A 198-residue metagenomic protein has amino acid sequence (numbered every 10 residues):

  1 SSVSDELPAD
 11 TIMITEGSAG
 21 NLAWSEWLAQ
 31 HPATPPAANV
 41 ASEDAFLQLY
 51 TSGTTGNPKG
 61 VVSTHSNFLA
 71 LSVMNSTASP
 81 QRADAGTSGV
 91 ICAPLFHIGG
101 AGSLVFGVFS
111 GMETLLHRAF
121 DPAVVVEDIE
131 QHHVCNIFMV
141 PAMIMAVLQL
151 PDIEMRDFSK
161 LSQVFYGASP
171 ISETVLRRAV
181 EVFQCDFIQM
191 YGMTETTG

Functional and structural regions predicted by a protein language model:
S1-S2, K59-V62, I91, E113-F120 (+1 more regions): Short beta-strand->loop structural element characteristic of the AMP-binding/adenylate-forming
S2-S42: ANL superfamily adenylate-forming
W27-L28, T51, F68: Adenylate-forming
H31-Y50, N57, R82-S88: Conserved pre-ATP/AMP-binding loop-to-beta segment of ANL
A37, A123-V126, M145, I153-M155: Short hydrophobic/charged patches on amphipathic alpha-helices used for structural packing and interfaces
A45, T51-T54, V62, G89 (+6 more regions): Conserved S/T- and glycine-rich ATP-binding loop of Class I adenylate-forming
L69-S88, F96-N136, L150: Conserved AMP-binding/adenylation subdomain of ANL enzymes
F109, V134-M139, L148-G198: Gly/Ser/Thr-rich phosphate-binding loop
